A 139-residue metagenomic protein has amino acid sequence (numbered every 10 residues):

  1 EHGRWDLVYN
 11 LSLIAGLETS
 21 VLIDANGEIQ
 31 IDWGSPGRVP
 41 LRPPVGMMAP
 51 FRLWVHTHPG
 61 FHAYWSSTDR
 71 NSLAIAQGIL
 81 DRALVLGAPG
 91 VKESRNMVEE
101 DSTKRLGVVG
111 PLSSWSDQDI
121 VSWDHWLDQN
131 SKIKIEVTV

Functional and structural regions predicted by a protein language model:
E1-L53, G60-V139: Conserved beta-strand-loop surface patch within small alpha/beta domains used for substrate/adaptor or ligand engagement
